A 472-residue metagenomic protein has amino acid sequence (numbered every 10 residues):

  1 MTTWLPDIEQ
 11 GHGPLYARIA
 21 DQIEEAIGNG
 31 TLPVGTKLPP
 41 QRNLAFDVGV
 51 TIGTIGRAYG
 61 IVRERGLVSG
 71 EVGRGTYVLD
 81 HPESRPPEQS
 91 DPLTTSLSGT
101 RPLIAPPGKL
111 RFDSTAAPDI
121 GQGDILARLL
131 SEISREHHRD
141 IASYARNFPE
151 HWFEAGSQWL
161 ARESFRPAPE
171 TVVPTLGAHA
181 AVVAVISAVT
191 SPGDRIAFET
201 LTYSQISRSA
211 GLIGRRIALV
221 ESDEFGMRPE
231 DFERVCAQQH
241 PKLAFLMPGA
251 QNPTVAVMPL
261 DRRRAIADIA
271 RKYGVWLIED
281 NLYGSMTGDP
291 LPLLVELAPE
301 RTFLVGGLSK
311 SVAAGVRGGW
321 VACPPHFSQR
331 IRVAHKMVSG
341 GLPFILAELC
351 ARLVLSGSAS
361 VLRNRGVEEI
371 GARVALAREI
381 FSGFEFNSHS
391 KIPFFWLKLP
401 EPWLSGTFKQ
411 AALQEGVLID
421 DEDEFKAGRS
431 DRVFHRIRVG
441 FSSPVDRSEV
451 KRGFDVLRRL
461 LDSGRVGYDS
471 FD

Functional and structural regions predicted by a protein language model:
M1-E132, R332, K336-P343, E368 (+6 more regions): N-terminal basic, amphipathic alpha-helical segments
S69-G70, P167, I419-D420: Short beta-strand "wing" residues that participate in macromolecule-binding interfaces
D140-Y273, G284-F303, L461-S470: Conserved core of the PLP fold type I
F198, L219, L277-E279, C350 (+1 more regions): Hydrophobic residues in well-ordered beta-strands that form the structural core
F303-I380, F384-H389: PLP-dependent aminotransferase class I/II
P324-P325, L355, K398-P400, S442-P444: Residue-level recognition of strand-loop junctions within catalytic nucleotide-signaling folds
S358-R365, A375-W403, D421-R432, F471-D472: Conserved small-domain helix->loop->beta segment predominantly found in fold-type I
